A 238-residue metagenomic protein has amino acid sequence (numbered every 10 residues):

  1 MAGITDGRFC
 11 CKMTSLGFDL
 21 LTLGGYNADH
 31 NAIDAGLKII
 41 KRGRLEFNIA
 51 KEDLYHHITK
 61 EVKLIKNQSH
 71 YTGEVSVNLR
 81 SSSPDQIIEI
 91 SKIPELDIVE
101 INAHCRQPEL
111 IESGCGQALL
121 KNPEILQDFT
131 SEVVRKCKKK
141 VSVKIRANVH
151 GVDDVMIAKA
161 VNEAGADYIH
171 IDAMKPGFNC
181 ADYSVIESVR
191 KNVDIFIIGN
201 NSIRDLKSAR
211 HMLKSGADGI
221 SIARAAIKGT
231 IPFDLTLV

Functional and structural regions predicted by a protein language model:
M1, D19-G24, G73-L79, V99-I101 (+4 more regions): Hydrophobic faces of well-ordered beta-strands that scaffold small-molecule active sites in alpha/beta enzyme cores
M1-D85: N-terminal capping/small domains of soluble enzymes
D6-S15, P84-E95, V149-E163, K191-V193 (+1 more regions): Catalytic cores of alpha/beta
L21-N31, I98-L110, A164-F178, S215-T236: Glycine-rich phosphate-binding active-site loops on the catalytic face of alpha/beta enzymes
A32-L37, H56-V62, P84-Q86, C105-K138 (+4 more regions): Active-site-adjacent beta->alpha loops and helix N-cap segments on the catalytic face of soluble alpha/beta enzymes
Y71, K136-C137, A164-G165, V193: Helix C-cap/helix->beta junction micro-motif
G73-E112, I125, G151-N162: Well-ordered, non-transmembrane segments within structured domains
K139-S142, R146-K175: Histidine/lysine/aspartate-rich catalytic loop segments that bind and position anionic ligands
